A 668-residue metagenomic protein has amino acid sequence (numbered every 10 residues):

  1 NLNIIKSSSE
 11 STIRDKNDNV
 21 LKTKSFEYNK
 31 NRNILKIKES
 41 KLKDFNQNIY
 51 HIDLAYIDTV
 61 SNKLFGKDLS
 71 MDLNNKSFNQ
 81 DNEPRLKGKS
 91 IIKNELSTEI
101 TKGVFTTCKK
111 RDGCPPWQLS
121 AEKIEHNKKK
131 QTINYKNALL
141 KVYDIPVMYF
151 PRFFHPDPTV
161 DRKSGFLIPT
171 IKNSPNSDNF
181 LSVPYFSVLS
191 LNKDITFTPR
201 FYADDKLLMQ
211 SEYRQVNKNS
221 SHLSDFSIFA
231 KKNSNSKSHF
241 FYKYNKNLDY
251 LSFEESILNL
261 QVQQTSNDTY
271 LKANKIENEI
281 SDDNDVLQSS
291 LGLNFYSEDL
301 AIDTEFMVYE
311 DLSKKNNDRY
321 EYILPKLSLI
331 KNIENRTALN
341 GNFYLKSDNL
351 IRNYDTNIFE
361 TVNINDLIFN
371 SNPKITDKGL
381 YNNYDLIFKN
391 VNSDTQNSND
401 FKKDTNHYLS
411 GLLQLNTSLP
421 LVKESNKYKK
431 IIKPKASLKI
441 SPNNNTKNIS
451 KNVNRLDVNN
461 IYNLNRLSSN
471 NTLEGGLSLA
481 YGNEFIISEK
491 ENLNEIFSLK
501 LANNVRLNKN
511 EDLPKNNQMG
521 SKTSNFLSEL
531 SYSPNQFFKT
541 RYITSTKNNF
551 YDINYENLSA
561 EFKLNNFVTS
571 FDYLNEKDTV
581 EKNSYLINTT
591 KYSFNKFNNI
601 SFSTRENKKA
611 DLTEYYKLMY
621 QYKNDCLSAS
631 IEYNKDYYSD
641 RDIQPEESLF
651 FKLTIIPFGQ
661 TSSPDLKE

Functional and structural regions predicted by a protein language model:
N1-S289, L367, N399, T579-V580 (+2 more regions): Structural signature for solvent-exposed beta-strand/loop edge elements and short helix-capping sites, enriched
K63-F65, K87, I92, P116 (+3 more regions): Outer-membrane beta-barrel translocator/pore domains, especially the C-terminal barrels of Gram-negative outer-membrane
D112, M209, Y270-N274, F306 (+3 more regions): Short acidic, glycine/serine/threonine-rich loops at helix termini
K129-F166, L258, V308-I358, N372-P373: Carboxylate/His-rich catalytic cores and anion/metal-binding grooves
F201, S281, N317, T405 (+1 more regions): Conserved aromatic-histidine-acidic binding/catalytic patches
I280, F306-V308: Alpha-helical repeat/alpha-solenoid scaffolds of the HEAT/ARM/MIF4G superfamily and closely related elongated all-alpha
L300-F306: Glycine- and aromatic-enriched membrane insertion/assembly motifs of diderm outer-membrane and organelle channel
